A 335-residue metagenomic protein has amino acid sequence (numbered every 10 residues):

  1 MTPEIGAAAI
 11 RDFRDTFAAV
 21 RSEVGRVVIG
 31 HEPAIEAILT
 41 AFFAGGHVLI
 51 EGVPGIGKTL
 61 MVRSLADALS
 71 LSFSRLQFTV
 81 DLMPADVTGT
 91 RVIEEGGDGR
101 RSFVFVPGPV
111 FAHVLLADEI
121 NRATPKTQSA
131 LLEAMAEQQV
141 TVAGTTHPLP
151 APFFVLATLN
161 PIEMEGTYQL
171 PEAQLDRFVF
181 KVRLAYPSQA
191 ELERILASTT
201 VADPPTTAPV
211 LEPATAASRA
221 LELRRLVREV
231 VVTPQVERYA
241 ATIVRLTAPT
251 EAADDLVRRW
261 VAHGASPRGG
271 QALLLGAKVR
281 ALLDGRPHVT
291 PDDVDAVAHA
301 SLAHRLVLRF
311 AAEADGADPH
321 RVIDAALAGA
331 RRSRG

Functional and structural regions predicted by a protein language model:
T2-E4, R11, P249-G335: C-terminal engagement/docking regions of AAA+ P-loop ATPases
I10-I56: Pre-Walker A (pre-P-loop) alpha-helix and adjacent loop at the N terminus of AAA/AAA+ ATPase modules, a conserved
A37-T40, E94-L116: Conserved alpha-helical scaffold flanking the Walker A/P-loop in AAA+ ATPase domains
F42-V80: Walker A/P-loop
G52, D118-E119, A130: Walker B catalytic acidic pair
V53, V87, T158: P-loop (Walker A) phosphate-binding loop of NTP-binding proteins
E94-D98, A123-T127, M135-T215, L221-E229 (+1 more regions): Canonical AAA+ ATPase core
S198-V289, A314: AAA+ P-loop NTPase domains with strong preference for DNA replication initiators and clamp-loader complexes
